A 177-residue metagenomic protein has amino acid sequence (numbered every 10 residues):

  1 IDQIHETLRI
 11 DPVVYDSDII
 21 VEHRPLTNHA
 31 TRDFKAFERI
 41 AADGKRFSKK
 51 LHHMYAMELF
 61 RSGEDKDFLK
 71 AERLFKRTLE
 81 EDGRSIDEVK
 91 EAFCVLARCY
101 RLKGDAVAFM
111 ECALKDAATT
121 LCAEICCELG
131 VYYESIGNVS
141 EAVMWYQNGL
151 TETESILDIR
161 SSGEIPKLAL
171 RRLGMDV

Functional and structural regions predicted by a protein language model:
I1-K66, K70: Catalytic-site signature of metal-activated, phosphate-bearing donor transferases, centered on the GT-A/GT-A-like
A41-R46, L79-S85, A113-L121, T151-I156: Solenoid-like repeat scaffolds
K45-H52, S85-C94, T120-C126, R160-L168: Generic helix N-cap/helix-start motif at coil->alpha-helix transitions
S62-D65, K103, I136, D176: Structural motif corresponding to the intra-repeat A-B loop/turn of tetratricopeptide repeats
F68, F75, M110-A113, Y146: Hydrophobic/aromatic packing residues within the alpha-helices of TPR/SEL1-like helical repeat arrays
S140-S155, R171-V177: TPR/TPR-like (Sel1-like) alpha-helical repeat modules
